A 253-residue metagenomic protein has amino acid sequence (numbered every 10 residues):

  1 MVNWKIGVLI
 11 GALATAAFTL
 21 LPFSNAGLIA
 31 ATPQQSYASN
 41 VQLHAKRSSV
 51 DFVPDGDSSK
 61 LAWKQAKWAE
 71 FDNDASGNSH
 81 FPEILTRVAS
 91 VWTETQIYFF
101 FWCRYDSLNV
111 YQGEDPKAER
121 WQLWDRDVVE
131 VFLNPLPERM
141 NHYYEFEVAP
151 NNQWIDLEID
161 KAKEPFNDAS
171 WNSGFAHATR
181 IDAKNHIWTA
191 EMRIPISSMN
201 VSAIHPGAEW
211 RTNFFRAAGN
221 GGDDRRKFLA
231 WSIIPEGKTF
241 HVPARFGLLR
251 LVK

Functional and structural regions predicted by a protein language model:
M1-L13: Bacterial N-terminal signal peptides that target proteins for export
I10-N25: Bacterial N-terminal signal peptides
N25-K253: Structural preference for beta-rich elements and adjacent junctions enriched in aromatics
